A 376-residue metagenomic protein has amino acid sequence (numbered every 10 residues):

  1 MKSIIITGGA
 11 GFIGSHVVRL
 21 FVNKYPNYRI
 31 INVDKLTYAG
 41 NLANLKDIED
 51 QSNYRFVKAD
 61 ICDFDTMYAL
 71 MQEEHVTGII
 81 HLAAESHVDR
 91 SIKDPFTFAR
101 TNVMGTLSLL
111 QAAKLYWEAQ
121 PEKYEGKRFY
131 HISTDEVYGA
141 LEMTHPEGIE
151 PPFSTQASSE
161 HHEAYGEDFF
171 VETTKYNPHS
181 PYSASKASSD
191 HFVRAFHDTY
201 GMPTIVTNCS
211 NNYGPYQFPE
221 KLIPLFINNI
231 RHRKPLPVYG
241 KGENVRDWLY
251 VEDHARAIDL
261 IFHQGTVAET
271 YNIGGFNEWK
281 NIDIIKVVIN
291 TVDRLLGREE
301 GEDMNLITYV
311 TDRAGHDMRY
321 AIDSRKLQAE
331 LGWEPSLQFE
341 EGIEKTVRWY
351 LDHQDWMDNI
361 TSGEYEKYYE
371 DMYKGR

Functional and structural regions predicted by a protein language model:
M1-N212, F262, N281, K345 (+2 more regions): N-terminal Rossmann-like NAD(P)+-binding domain of SDR-like oxidoreductases, especially those catalyzing
S3-I4, V17, I30, A59-C62 (+4 more regions): C-terminal substrate-binding subdomain of Rossmann-fold SDR/epimerase-dehydratase oxidoreductases
N41, S91, P215-P219, D247 (+2 more regions): Alpha-helix N-cap/helix-start motif
P178-S185, P215, P219, I223 (+1 more regions): The catalytic Tyr-centered alpha-helix of NAD(P)H-dependent dehydrogenases
